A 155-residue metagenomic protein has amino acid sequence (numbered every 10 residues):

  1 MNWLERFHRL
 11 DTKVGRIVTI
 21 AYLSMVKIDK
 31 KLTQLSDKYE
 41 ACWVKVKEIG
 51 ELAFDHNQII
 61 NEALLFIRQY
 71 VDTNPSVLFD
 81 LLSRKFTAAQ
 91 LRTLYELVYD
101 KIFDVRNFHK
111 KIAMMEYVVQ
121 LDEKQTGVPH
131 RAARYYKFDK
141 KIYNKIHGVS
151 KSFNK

Functional and structural regions predicted by a protein language model:
M1-K30, R134-I142: Active-site-adjacent beta-strand/loop module that shapes the phosphate/pyrophosphate-binding cleft
W3-H8, W43-E48, P75-V77: Short acidic, glycine/Ser/Thr-rich loop/turn "cap" segments at secondary-structure junctions
H8-T12, D37, D104: Acidic side chains
R9-T12, D29-L32, N74-L82: Short helix-to-loop capping/linker segments positioned immediately adjacent to catalytic or ligand/cofactor-binding
V14, L35, V128-H130: A generic structural signal for short, solvent-exposed coil/turn residues that cap or connect secondary-structure
I17-I28, L32-Q69, L81-A89, N107-F108 (+1 more regions): NUDIX/MutT-family hydrolases
D72-K155: Core RNA-modification/binding signature centered on pseudouridine synthases
